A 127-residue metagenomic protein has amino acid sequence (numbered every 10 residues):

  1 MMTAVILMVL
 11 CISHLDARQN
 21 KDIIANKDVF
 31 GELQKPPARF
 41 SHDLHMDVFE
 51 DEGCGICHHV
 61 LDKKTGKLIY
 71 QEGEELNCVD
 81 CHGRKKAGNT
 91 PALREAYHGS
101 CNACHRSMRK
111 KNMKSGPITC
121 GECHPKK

Functional and structural regions predicted by a protein language model:
M1-R39, P125-K127: N-terminal export/targeting leaders of redox proteins
E32-K127: Inter-heme linker and motif-flanking segments adjacent to c-type heme-binding CXXCH motifs in c-type cytochromes
